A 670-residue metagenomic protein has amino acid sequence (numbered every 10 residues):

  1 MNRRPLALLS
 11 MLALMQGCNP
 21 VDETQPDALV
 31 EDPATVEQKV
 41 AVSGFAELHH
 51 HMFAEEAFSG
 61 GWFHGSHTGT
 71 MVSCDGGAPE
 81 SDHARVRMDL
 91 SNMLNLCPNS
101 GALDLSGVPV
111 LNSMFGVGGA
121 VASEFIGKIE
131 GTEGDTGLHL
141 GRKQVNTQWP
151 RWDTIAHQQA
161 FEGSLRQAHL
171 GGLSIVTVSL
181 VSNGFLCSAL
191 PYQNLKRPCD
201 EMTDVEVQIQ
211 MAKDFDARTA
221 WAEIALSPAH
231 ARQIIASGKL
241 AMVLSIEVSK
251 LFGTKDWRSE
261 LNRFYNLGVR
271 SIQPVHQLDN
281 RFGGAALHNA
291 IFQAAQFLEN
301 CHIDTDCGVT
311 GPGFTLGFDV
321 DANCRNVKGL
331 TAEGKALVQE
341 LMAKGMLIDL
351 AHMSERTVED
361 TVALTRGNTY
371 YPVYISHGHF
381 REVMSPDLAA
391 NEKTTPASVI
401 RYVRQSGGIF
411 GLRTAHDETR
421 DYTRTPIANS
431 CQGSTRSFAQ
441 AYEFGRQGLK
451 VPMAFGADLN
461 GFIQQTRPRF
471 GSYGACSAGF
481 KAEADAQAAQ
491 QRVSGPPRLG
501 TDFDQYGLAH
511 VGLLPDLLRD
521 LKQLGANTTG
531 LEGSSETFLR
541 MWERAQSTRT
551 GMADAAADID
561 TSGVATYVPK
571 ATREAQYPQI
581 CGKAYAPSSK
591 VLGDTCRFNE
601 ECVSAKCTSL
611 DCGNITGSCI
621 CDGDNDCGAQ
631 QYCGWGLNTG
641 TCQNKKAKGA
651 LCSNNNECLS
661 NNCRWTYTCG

Functional and structural regions predicted by a protein language model:
M1-A7: Bacterial N-terminal signal peptides that target proteins for export
M11-L12, E201: Short secondary-structure subsegments characteristic of cysteine-rich extracellular domains
M15-G17: C-terminal motif of bacterial Sec signal peptides marking the signal peptidase cleavage site
N19-V21: Bacterial signal peptide processing site
L29-V327, A332-Q339, A343, V358 (+5 more regions): N-terminal hydrophobic targeting/anchoring segments and the immediately downstream early-domain regions of hydrolases
L347-L350: Short catalytic-loop micro-motif centered on adjacent basic/acidic residues
M353-S354: A short glycine-rich, hydrophobically flanked beta-strand micro-motif that places a catalytic Asp/Glu for divalent metal
G582-G670: Secreted, cysteine-rich disulfide-bonded mini-domains of extracellular proteins
